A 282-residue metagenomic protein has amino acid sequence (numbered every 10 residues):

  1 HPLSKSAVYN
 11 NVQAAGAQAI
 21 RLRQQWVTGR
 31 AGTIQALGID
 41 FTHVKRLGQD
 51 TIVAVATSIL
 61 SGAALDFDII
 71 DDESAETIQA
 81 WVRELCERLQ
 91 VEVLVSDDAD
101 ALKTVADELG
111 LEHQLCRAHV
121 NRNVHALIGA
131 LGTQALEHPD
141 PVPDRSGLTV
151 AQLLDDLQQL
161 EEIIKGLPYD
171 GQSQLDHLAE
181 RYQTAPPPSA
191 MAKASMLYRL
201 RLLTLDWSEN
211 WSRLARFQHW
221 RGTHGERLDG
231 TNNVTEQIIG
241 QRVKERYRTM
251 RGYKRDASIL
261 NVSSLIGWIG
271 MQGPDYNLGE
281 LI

Functional and structural regions predicted by a protein language model:
H1-P2, R242: DNA-recognition alpha helix
P2-V95, D100-E108, E112: RNase H-like nuclease fold core
K5, R117-N121, N232, E236 (+1 more regions): Alpha-helix initiation and N-capping motif
H43, D100, R122, I239-G240: Short hydrophobic/aromatic residue motifs in ordered secondary structure
L47, L65, K103-T104, H125-A126 (+2 more regions): Short helix/loop capping segments that flank catalytic or ligand/cofactor-binding pockets
V93-L148: Conserved beta-strand -> loop -> alpha-helix junction used to position metal-binding or nucleic-acid-contacting
A99, D144-I282: Acidic/histidine-rich catalytic cores and adjacent linkers of DNA breakage/strand-transfer/modification proteins
